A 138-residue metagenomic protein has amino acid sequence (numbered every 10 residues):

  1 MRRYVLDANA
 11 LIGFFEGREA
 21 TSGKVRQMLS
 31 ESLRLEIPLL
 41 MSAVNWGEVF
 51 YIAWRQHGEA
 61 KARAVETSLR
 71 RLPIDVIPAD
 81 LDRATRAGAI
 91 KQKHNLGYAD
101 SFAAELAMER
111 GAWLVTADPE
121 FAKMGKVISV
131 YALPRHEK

Functional and structural regions predicted by a protein language model:
M1-M41, W54-T67, P134-K138: Short, well-structured N-terminal submotif of metal-dependent ribonuclease cores
M1-R3, D75, A104-K138: Acidic, PIN/NYN-like endoribonuclease modules and their adjacent C-terminal/linker elements
L11, W46, F121-A122: A generic structural signal for short hydrophobic patches within well-formed alpha-helices
L33, R70, M108: Anion (oxyanion) recognition and catalysis
A43-V44, D100, A117-P119: Short secondary-structure boundary segments
I52-R55, P73: Helix-loop "lid/cap" segments that line or gate small-molecule binding pockets
I74-V115: Active-site neighborhoods of divalent-metal-dependent phosphate/nucleic-acid chemistry enzymes
